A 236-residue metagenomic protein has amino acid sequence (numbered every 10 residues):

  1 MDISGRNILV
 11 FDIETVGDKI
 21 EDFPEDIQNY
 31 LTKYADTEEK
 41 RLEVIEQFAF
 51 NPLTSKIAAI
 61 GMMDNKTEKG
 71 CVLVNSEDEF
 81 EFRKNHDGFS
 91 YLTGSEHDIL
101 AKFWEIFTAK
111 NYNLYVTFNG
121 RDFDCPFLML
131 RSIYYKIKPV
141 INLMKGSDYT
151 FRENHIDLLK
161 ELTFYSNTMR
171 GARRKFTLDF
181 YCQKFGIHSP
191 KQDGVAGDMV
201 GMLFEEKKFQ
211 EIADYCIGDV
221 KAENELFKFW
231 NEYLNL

Functional and structural regions predicted by a protein language model:
M1-I57, K66-G70, E225: Entry/capping segment at the start of metal-dependent catalytic domains with acidic active-site entry clusters
D2-N7, S55-A58, M62-F89, T93 (+3 more regions): Metal-dependent phosphoesterase core characteristic of DEDDh/y 3'-5' exonuclease domains
I27-L31, R41-V44, F103, L178-C182 (+1 more regions): Generic structural signal of hydrophobic/aromatic residues within well-ordered alpha-helices of folded domains
Q47-F50, F103-W104, Y115: Catalytic micro-motifs at enzyme active sites that drive phosphoryl/nucleotidyl and oxygen chemistry
H97-N111: Short, basic/hydrophobic alpha-helical segments
